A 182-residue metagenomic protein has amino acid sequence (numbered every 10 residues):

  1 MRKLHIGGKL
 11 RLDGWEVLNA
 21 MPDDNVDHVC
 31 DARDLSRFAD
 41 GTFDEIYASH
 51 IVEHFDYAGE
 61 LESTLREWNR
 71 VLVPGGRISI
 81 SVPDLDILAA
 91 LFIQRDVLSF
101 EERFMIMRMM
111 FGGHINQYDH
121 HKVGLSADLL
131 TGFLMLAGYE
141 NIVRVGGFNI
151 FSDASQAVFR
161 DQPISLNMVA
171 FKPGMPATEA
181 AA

Functional and structural regions predicted by a protein language model:
R2-L12: Conserved class I S-adenosyl-L-methionine
I6, L18, V145: The conserved SAM/SAH-binding core of class I Rossmann-like methyltransferase domains, concentrating on the hydrophobic
G14-D34: Active-site regions of enzymes building and remodeling cell-envelope glycoconjugates
E16, H28, Y47, I78-S81: Conserved Rossmann-like nucleotide-binding pocket used by diverse enzymes that bind dinucleotide cofactors
D24, S36, D86-A89: Feature marks short, surface-exposed loop/turn motifs that line or immediately flank catalytic pockets and channel
C30-Y47: A short acidic, Gly/Pro-enriched loop at the edge of an enzyme's catalytic core that lines a small-molecule cofactor
D44-G59: A short SAM/SAH-binding and catalytic strip from SAM-dependent methyltransferases
D56-E67, V73, R77-A180: S-adenosyl-L-methionine-dependent methyltransferase catalytic module, highlighting the catalytic core
